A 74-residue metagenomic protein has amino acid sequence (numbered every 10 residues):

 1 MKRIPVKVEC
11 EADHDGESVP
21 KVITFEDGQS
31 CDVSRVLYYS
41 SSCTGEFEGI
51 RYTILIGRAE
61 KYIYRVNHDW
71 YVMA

Functional and structural regions predicted by a protein language model:
M1-A74: Cysteine-centric segments in proteins
